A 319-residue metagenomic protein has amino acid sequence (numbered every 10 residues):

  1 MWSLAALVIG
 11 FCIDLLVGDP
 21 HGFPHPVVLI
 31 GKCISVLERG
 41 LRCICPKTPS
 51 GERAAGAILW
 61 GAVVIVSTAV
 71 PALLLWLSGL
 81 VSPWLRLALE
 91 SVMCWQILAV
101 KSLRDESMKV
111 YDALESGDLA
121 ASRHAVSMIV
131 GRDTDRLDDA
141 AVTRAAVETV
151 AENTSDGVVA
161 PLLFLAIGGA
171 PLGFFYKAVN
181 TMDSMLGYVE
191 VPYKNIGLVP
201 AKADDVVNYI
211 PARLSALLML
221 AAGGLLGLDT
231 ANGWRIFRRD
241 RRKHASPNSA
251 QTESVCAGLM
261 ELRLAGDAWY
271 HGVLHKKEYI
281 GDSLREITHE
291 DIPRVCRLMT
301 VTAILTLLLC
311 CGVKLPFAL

Functional and structural regions predicted by a protein language model:
M1-F175, V179, G187-L319: Hydrophobic alpha-helical transmembrane segments
S184: Glycine-rich phosphate/dinucleotide-binding loop and adjoining beta-alpha-beta core of small-molecule
